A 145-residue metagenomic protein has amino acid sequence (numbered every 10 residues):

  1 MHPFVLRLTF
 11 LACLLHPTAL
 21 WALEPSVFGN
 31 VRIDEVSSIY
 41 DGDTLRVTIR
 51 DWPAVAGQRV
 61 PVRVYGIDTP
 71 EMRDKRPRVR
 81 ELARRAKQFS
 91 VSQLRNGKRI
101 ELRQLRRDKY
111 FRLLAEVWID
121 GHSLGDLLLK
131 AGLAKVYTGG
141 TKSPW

Functional and structural regions predicted by a protein language model:
H2-P3, R7, L11, A19-W145: Small beta-barrel nucleic-acid-binding modules, primarily SNase/OB-fold domains and secondarily Tudor-like barrels
